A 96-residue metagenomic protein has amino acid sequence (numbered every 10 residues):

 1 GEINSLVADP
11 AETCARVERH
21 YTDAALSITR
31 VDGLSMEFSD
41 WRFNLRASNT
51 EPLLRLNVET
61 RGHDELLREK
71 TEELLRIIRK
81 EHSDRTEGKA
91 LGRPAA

Functional and structural regions predicted by a protein language model:
G1-N57, G62-A96: Phosphate-binding and adjacent anionic-ligand microenvironments
